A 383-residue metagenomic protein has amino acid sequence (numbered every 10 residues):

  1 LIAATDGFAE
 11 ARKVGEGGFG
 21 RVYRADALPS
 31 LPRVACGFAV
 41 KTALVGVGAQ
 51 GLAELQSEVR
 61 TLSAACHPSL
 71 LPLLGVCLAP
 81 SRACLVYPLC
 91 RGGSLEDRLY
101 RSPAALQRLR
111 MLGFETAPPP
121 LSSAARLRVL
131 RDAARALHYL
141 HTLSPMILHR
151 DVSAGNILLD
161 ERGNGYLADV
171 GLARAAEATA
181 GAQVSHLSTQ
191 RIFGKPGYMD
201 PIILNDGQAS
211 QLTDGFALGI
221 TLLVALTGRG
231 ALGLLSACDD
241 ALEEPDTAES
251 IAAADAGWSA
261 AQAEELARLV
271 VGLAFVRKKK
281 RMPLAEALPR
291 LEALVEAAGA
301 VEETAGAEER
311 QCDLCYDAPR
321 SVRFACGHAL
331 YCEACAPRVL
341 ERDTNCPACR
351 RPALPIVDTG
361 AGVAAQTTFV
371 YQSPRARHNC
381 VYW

Functional and structural regions predicted by a protein language model:
L1-A11: A short, low-complexity linker immediately N-terminal to eukaryotic Hanks-type protein kinase catalytic domains
A11-V22: Protein kinase glycine-rich loop
G17, A65-P68: Conserved N-lobe motifs of Hanks-type protein kinase catalytic domains, especially the short loop(s) flanking
A27, R33-R60, L71-L127, G163 (+2 more regions): Cytosolic eukaryotic protein kinase-like domains
R135-I147: Protein kinase catalytic-loop region centered on the HRD/HxD motif
S144-L159: Catalytic-loop of the protein kinase fold
G306-A365: RING-type zinc-finger domain of E3 ubiquitin ligases
